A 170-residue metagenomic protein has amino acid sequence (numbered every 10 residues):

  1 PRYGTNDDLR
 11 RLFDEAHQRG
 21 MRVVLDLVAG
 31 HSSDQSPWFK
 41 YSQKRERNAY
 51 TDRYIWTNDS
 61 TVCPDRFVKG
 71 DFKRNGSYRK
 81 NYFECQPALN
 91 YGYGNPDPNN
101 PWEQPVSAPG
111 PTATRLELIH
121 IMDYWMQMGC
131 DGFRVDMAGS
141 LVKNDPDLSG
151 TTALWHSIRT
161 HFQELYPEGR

Functional and structural regions predicted by a protein language model:
P1-R170: Active-site and adjacent substrate-binding regions of carbohydrate-active enzymes
